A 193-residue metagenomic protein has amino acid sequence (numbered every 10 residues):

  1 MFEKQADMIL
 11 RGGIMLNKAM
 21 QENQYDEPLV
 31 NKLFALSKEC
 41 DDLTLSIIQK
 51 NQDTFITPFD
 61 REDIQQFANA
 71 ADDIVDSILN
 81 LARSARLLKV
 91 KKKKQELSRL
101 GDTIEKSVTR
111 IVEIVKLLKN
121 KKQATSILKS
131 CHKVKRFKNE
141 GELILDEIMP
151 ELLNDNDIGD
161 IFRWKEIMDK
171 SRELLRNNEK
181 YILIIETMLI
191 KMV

Functional and structural regions predicted by a protein language model:
M1-V193: Cytosolic, long alpha-helical scaffolding segments
